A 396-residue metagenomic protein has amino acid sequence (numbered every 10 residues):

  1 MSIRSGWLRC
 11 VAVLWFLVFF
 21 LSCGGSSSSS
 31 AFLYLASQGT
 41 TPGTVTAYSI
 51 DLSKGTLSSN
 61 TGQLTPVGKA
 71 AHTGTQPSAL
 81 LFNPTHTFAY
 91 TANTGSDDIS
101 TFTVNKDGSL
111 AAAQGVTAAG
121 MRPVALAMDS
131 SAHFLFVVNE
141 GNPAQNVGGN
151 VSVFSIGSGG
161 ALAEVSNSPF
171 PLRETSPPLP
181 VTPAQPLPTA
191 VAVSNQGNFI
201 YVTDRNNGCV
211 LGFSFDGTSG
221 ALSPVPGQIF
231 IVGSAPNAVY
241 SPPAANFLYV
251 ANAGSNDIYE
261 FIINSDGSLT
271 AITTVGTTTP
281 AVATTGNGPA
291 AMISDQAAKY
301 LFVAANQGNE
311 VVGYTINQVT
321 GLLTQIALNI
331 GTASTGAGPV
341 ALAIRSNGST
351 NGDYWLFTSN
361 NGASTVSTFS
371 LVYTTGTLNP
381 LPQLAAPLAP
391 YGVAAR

Functional and structural regions predicted by a protein language model:
M1-V11: Bacterial N-terminal signal peptides that target proteins for export
C10-S22: Bacterial N-terminal signal peptides
C23-R396: Predominantly soluble domains enriched in secretory-pathway, periplasmic, or organellar proteins
